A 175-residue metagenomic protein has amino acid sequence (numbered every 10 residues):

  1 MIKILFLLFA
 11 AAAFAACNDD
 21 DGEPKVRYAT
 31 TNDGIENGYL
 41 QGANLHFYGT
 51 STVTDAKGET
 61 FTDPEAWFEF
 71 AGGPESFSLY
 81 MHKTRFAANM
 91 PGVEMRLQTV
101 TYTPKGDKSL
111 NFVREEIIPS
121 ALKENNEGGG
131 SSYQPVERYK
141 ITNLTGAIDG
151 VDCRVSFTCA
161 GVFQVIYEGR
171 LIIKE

Functional and structural regions predicted by a protein language model:
M1-I4, K140: Terminal low-complexity, poorly structured segments
I2, F14-H46, C159-E175: Bacterial Sec-dependent N-terminal signal peptides
I4-A12: Sec-dependent N-terminal signal peptides
A12-A15, I148: Short stretches within intrinsically disordered, low-complexity N-terminal or propeptide regions
G34, A43, K57-G58, K108 (+3 more regions): Intrinsic-disorder/low-complexity loop/linker signature
L40-G49, F61-W67, L79-M81, M95-L97 (+3 more regions): Extended beta-sheet lipid-handling architectures
V53-E137: Predominantly extracellular/secreted and cell-surface proteins with exposed, flexible low-complexity segments
N111-E175: Beta-sheet ligand-binding and adhesion/scaffold domains
